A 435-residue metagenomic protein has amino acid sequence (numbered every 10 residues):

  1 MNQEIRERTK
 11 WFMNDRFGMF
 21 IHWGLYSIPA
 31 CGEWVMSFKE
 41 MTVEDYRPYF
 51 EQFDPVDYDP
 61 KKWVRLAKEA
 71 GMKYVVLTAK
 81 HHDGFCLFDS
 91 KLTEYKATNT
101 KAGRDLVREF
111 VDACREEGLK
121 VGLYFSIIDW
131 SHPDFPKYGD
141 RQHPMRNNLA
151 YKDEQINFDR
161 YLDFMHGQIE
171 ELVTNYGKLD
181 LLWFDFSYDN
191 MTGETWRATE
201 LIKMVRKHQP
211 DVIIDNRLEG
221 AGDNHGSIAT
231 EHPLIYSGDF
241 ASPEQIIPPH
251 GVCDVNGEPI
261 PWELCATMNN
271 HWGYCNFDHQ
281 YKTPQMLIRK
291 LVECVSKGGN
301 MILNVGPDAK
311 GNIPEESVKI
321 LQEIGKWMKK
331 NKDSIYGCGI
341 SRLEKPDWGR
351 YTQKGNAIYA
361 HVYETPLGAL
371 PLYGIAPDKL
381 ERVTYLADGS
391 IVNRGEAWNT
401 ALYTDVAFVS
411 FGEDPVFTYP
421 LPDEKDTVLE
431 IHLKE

Functional and structural regions predicted by a protein language model:
M1-E435: Mature catalytic domains of secreted/periplasmic carbohydrate-active enzymes
